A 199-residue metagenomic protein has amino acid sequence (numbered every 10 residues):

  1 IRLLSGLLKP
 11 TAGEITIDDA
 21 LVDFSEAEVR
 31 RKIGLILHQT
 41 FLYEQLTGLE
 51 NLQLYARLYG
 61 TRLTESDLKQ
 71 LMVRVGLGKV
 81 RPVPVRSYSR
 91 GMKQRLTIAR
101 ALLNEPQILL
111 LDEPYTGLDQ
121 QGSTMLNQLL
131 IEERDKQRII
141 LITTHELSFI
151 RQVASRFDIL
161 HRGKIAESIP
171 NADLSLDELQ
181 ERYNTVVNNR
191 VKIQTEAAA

Functional and structural regions predicted by a protein language model:
S5: Helix-to-loop junction immediately C-terminal to a conserved catalytic motif
G13-F24, V29, E167: Conserved ABC transporter NBD signature motif
Q53, R57, L63-V80: Conserved ABC ATPase "signature" region
E105: Conserved catalytic motifs of ABC-family nucleotide-binding domains
L109-D112: Catalytic Walker B motif of ABC-type/P-loop ATPase nucleotide-binding domains
T144-H145: H-loop/switch region of ABC-family ATPase nucleotide-binding domains
